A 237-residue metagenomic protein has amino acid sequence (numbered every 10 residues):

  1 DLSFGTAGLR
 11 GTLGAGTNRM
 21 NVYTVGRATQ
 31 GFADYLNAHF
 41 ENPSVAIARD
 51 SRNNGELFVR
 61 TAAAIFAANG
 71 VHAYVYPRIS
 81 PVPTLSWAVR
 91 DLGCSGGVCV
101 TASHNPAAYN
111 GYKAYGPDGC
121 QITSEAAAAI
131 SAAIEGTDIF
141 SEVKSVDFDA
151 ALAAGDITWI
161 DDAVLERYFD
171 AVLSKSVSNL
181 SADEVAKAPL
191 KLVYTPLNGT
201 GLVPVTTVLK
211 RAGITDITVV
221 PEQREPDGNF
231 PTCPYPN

Functional and structural regions predicted by a protein language model:
D1-A62, N69, A151-L152, I157-L192 (+1 more regions): An N-terminal, well-structured beta->alpha segment
D1-L2, N110-N237: Gly/Ser/Thr-enriched, mixed-charge loops and adjacent short helices that form phosphate/oxyanion-binding elements
F4-R10, A15, L85, G96 (+4 more regions): Short glycine-rich loop/turn motifs that provide flexible caps or phosphate-binding loops at active sites
L9-G11, G16-N18, R52, S80-P81 (+5 more regions): Short, glycine-/Ser/Thr-/acidic-enriched flexible segments
T17-R19, T24-A28, N42, R60 (+5 more regions): Surface-exposed beta-strand edges and their flanking turn/coil or helix-capping segments
A38, D91, G136-F140: Alpha-helix capping at helix-to-loop junctions
A46-Y109, V208-N237: N-terminal small/polar loop signature for handling phosphorylated ligands or for N-terminal nucleophile
